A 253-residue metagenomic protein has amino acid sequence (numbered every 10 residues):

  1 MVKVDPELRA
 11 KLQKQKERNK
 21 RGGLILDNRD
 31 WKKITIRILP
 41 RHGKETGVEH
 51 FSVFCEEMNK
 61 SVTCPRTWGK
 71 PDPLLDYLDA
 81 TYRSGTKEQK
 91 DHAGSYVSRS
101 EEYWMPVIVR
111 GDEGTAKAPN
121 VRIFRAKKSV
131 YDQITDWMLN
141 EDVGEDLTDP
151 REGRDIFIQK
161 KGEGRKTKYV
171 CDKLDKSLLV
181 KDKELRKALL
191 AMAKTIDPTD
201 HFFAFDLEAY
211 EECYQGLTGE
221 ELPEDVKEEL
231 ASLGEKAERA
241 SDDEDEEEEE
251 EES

Functional and structural regions predicted by a protein language model:
M1-L147, D200-E220, S232, R239: OB-fold ssDNA-binding interfaces and closely related basic DNA-contact patches used across DNA replication/repair
I123-A188, T195: Extended serine/threonine-enriched, polar tracts that run as long, contiguous segments within proteins
V180-S253: Long, highly charged low-complexity segments enriched in Glu/Asp and Lys/Arg with interspersed Ser/Thr
